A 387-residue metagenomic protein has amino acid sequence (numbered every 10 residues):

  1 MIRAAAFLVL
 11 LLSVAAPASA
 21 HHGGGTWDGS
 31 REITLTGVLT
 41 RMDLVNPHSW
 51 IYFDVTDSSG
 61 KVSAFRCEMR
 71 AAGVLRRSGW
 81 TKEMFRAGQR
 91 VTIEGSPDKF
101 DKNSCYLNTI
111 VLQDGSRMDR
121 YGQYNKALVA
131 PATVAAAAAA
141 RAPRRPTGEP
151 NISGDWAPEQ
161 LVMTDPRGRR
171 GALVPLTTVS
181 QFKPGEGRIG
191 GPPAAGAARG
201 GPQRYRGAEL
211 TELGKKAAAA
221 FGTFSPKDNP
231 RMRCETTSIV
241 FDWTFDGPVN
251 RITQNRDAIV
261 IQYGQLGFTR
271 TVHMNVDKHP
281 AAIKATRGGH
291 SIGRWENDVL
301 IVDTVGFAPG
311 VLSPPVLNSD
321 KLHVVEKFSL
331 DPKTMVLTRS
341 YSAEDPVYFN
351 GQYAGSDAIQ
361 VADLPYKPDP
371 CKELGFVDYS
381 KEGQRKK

Functional and structural regions predicted by a protein language model:
M1-F7: Bacterial N-terminal signal peptides that target proteins for export
F7-L8, A18: Cleavable N-terminal signal peptides
H22-K387: PEST-like low-complexity, intrinsically disordered acidic/proline/serine-rich tracts that flank trafficking/processing
